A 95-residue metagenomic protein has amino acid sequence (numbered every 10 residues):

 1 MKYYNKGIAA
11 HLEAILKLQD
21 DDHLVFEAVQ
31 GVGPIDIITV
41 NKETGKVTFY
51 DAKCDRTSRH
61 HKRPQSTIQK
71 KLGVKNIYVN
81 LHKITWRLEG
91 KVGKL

Functional and structural regions predicted by a protein language model:
M1-V32, V40-L95: Catalytic cores of nucleic-acid endonucleases
I35: Change "...and in nucleic-acid phosphodiester-cleaving endonucleases..." to "...and in nucleic-acid processing enzymes
